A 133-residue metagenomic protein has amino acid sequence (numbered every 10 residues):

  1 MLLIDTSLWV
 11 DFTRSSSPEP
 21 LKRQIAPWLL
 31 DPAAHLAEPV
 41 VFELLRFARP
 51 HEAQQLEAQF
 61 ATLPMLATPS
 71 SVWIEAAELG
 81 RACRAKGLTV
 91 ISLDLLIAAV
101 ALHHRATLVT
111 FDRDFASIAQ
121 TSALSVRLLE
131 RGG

Functional and structural regions predicted by a protein language model:
M1, A98, L102-G133: Acidic, PIN/NYN-like endoribonuclease modules and their adjacent C-terminal/linker elements
M1-L36, L45-A58, G133: Short, well-structured N-terminal submotif of metal-dependent ribonuclease cores
I4, L36-A37, T68, T110: A conserved hydrophobic position in a structured secondary element of the catalytic/binding core that shapes
D5-T6, L44, A76, A101: Generic structural signal for small/hydrophobic residues in well-ordered secondary structure, especially within
L8, V40, V72, I97 (+1 more regions): Alpha-helix capping/helix-boundary segments
K22, V41, A53-L56, W73-A76 (+1 more regions): A general structural signal for well-ordered alpha-helical segments in protein cores
H35, L66, R127: General small-molecule cofactor/ligand-binding pocket signal
P64-F111: Active-site neighborhoods of divalent-metal-dependent phosphate/nucleic-acid chemistry enzymes
